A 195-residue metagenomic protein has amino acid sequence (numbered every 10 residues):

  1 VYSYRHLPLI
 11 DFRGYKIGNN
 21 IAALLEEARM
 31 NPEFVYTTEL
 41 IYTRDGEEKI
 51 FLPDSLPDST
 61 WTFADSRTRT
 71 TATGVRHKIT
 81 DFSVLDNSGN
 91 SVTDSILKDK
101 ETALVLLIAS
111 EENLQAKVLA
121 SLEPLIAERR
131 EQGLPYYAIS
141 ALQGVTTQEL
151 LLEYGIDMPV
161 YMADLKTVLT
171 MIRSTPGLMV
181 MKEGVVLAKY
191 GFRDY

Functional and structural regions predicted by a protein language model:
V1-P8: Internal/C-terminal transmembrane anchor helices
P8-G177, M181-V185, K189-Y195: Extracytosolic and intramembrane catalytic regions of membrane-associated proteins in envelope/secretory systems
